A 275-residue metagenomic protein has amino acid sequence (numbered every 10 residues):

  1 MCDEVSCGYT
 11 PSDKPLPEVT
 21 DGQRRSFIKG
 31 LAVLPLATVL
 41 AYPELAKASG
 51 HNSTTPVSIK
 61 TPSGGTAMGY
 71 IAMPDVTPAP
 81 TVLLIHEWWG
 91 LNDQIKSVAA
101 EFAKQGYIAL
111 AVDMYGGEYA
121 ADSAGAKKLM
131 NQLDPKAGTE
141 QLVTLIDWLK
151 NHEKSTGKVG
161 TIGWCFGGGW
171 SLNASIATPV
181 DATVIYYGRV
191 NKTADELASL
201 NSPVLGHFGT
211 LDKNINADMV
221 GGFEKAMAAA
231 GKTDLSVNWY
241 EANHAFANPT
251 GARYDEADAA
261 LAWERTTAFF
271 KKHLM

Functional and structural regions predicted by a protein language model:
M1-G22: N-terminal secretory signal peptides
V19-A46: N-terminal export signals
L45-P74: N-terminal cap/lid segment of alpha/beta-hydrolase-fold proteins
A79-E87: Short beta-strand element of the alpha/beta-hydrolase
L129-N151: Alpha/beta-hydrolase active-site loop
D147-H152, T156-S199: Primarily recognizes the serine-hydrolase "nucleophile elbow" in alpha/beta-hydrolase and SGNH/GDSL folds
G206-F208: Short beta-strand/loop motif that positions the catalytic acidic residue of the alpha/beta-hydrolase fold
A230-M275: C-terminal catalytic histidine-bearing segment of alpha/beta-hydrolase fold enzymes
